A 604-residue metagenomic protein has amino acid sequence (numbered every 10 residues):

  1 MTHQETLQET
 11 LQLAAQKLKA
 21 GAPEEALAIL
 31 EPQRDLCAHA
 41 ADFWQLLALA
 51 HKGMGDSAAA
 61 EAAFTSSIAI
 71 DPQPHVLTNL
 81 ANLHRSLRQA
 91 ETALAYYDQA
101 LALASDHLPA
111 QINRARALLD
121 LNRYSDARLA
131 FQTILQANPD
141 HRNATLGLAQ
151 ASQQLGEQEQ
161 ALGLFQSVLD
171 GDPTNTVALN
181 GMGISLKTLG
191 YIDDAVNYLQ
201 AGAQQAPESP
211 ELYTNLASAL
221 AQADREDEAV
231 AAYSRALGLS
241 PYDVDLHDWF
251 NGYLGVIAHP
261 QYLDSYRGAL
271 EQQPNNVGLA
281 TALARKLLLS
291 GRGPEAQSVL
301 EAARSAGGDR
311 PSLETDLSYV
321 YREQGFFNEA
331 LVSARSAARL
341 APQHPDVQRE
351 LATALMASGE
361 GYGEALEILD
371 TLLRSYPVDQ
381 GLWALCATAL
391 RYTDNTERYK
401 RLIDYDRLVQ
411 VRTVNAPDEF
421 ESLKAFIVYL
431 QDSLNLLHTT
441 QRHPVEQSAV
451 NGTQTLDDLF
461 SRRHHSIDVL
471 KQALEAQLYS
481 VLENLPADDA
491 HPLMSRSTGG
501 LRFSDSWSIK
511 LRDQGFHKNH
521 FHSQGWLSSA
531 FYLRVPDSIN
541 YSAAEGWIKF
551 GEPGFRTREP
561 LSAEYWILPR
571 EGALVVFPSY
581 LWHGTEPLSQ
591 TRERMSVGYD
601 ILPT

Functional and structural regions predicted by a protein language model:
Q8, D42, H75-V76, P109 (+8 more regions): Start-of-helix register in tetratricopeptide repeats
K19, G53, S86, D120 (+8 more regions): Register position in tetratricopeptide repeats
A38, D71-P72, S105, P139 (+7 more regions): Short coil turns that delineate tetratricopeptide repeat
Y399-R496, F516: Non-heme Fe(II)/2-oxoglutarate
S461, H465-E475, Y479-V576, L581 (+1 more regions): Catalytic core of non-heme Fe(II) oxygenases with the double-stranded beta-helix
